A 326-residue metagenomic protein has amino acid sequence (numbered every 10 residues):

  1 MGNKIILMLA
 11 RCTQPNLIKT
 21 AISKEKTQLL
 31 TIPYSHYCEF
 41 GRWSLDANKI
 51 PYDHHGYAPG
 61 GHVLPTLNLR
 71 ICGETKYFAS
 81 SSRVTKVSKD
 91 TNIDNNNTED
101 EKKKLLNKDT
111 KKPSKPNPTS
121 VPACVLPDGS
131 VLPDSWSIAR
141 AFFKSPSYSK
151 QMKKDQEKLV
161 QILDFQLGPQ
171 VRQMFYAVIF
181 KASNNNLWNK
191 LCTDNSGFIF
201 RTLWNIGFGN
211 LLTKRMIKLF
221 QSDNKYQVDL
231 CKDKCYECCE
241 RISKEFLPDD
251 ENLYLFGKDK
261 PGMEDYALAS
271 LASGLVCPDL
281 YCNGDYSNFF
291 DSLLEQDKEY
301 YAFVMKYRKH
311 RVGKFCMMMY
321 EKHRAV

Functional and structural regions predicted by a protein language model:
I5-R201: GST-like domain detector, emphasizing the conserved glutathione-binding G-site in the N-terminal thioredoxin-like
L132, S149, K153, K225-Y236 (+1 more regions): Generic detection of long, well-ordered alpha-helical segments
S135, Q156-L159, M263-E264, L268 (+1 more regions): Short runs of predominantly hydrophobic/aromatic residues within well-ordered alpha helices that form helix-helix
W136-F143, E157-V160, D164, Y236-C239 (+3 more regions): Non-transmembrane alpha-helical segments in soluble domains of secreted/periplasmic/extracellular proteins
D155-K158, Q170, L187, Q227-L230 (+3 more regions): Exposed alpha-helical structural elements
F165-Y286: GST-like fold's C-terminal all-alpha helical module
S270-V326: Short His-centered aromatic/hydrophobic patch
